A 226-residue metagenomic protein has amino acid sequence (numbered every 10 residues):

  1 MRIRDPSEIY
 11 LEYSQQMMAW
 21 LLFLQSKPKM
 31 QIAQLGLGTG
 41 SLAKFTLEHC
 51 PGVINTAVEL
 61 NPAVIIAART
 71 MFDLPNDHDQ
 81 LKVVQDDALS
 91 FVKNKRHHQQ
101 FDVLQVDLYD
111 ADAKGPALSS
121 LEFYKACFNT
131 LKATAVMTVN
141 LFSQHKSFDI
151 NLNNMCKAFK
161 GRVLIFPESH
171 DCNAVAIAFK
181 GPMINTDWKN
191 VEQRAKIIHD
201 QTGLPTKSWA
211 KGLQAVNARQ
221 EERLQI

Functional and structural regions predicted by a protein language model:
M1-R4, A174-I226: SAM/dcSAM-binding transferase cores
P6-A133, D171: The AdoMet/dcAdoMet-binding core of the Class I SAM-like
A19, T70, S90, N94 (+7 more regions): Charged/polar, solvent-exposed surface patches and flexible loops
A43, V58, N94, T130 (+5 more regions): Alpha-helix boundary/capping detector
G52-I54, H78-Q80, T134, K160-R162 (+1 more regions): A generic structural signal for alpha->beta connector loops
L121-T186: C-terminal substrate-binding/active-site "lid" region of AdoMet-derived donor-dependent transferases
